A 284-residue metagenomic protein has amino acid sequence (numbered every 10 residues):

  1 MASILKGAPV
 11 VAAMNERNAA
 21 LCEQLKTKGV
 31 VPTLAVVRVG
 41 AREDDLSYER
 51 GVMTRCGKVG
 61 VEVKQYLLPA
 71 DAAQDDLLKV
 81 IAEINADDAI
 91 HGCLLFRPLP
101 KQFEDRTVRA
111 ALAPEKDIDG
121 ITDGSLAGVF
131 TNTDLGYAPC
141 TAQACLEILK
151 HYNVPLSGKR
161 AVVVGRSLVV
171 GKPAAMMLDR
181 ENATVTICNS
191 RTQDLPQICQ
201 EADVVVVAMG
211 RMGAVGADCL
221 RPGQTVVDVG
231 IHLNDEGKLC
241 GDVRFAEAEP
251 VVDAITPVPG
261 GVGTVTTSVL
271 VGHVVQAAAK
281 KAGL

Functional and structural regions predicted by a protein language model:
M1-V30: Positively charged, low-complexity intrinsically disordered leader regions
V31-G40: Short beta-strand segments enriched in small/hydrophobic residues
V39-M53, A127, G136-T225, N234 (+1 more regions): Glycine-rich phosphate/diphosphate-binding loop of Rossmann-like nucleotide-binding domains
C56-A70, V185-I187: Short beta-strand elements in bilobed, periplasmic/extracellular small-molecule ligand-binding domains
D76-D88: Short, well-structured alpha-helical segments in soluble
G92-L156: Anion-binding alpha/beta catalytic cores of soluble intermediary-metabolism enzymes, centered on
F96, A208-M209, V229: Short, well-ordered coil/turn residues at beta-beta hairpins and beta-strand->alpha-helix junctions within
R106-A127, G230-G283: Rossmann-fold NAD(P)-binding glycine/threonine-rich loop
